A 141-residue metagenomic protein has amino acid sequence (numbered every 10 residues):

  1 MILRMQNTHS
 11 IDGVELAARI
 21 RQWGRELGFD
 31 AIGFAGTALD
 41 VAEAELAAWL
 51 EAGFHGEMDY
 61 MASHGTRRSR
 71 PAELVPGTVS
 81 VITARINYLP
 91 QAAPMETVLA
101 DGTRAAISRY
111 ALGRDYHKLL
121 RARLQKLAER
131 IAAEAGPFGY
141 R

Functional and structural regions predicted by a protein language model:
I2-R141: Auxiliary alpha/beta "docking" domains used to position bulky ligands
